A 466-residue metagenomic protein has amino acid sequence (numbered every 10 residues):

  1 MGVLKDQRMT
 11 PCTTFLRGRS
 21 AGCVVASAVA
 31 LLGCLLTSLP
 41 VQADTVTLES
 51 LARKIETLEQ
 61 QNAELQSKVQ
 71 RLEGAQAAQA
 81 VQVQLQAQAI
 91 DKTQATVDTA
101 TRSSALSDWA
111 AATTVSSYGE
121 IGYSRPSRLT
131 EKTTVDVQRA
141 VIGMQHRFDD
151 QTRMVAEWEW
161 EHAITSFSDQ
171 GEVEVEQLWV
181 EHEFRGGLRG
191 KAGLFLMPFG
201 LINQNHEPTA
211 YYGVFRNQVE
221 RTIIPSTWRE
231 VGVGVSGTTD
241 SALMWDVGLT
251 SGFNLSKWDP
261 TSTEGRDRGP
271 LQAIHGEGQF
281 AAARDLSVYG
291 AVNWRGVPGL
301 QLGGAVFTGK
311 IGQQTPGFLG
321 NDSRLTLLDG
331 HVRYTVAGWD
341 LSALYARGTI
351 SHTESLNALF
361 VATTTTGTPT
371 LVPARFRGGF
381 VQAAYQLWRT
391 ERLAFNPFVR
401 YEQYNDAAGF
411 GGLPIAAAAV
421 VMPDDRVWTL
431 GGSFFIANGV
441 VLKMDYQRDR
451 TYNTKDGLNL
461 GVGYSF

Functional and structural regions predicted by a protein language model:
M1-G22: N-terminal secretory signal peptides that target proteins for export/translocation
V25-T37: Bacterial N-terminal signal peptides
L39-Y123, F466: N-terminal periplasmic/intermembrane-space "pro-region" immediately following the signal or transit peptide
T101-S256, R284-Y289, N293-Q301, G378-Q386 (+2 more regions): Outer membrane beta-barrel
R128-T130, F167-S168, L178-E183, N203 (+3 more regions): Outer-membrane beta-barrel pore domains
S226, Q279-L286, L319-R324, A374-R375: Active-site glycine- and acidic-residue-rich loops that bind and position anionic ligands or nucleotide-like cofactors
W245, S251-F253, E264-Q272: A short, charged helix-loop
R266-T315: Loop-centered beta-sheet repeat module
